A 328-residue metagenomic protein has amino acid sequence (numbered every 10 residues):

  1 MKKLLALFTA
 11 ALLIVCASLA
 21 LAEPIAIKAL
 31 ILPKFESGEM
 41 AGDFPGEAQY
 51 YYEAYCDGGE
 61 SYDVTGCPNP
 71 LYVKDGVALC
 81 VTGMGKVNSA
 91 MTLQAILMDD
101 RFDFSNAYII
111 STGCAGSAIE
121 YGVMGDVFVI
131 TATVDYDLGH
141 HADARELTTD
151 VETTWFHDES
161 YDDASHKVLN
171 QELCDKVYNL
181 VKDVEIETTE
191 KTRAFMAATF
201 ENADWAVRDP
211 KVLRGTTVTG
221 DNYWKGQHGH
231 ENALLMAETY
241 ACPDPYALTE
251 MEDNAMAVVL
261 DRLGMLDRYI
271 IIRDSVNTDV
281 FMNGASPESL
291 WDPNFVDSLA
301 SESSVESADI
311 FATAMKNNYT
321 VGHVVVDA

Functional and structural regions predicted by a protein language model:
L4-A22: Sec-dependent N-terminal signal peptides of Gram-positive bacterial secreted proteins and lipoproteins
E23-A328: Accessory terminal and edge-of-domain segments that mediate assembly/interaction and cofactor placement around
